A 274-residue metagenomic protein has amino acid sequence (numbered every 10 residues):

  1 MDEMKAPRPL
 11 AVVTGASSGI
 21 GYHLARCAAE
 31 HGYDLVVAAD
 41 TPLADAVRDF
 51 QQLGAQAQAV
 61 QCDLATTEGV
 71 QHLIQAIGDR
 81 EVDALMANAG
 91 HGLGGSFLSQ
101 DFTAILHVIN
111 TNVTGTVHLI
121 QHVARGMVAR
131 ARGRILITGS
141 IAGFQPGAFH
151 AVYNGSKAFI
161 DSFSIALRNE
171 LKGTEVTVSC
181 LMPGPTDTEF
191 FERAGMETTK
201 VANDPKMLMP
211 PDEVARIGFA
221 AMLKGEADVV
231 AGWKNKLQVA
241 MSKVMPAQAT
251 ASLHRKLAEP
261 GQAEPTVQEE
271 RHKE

Functional and structural regions predicted by a protein language model:
S17-S18: Conserved glycine-rich cofactor-binding loop
H31-D45: Conserved glycine-rich Rossmann-like NAD(P)H-binding loop of the short-chain dehydrogenase/reductase
N88-L93: Conserved NAD(P)H cofactor-binding loop of Rossmann-fold oxidoreductase domains
S96-I109: Substrate-binding pocket helix/loop in short-chain dehydrogenase/reductase
I120, S156: Active-site helix of classical SDR
S140: Residue(s) in the substrate-gating loop at a strand-loop-helix junction that position the organic substrate next
C180, V201-Q238: C-terminal helical subdomain
